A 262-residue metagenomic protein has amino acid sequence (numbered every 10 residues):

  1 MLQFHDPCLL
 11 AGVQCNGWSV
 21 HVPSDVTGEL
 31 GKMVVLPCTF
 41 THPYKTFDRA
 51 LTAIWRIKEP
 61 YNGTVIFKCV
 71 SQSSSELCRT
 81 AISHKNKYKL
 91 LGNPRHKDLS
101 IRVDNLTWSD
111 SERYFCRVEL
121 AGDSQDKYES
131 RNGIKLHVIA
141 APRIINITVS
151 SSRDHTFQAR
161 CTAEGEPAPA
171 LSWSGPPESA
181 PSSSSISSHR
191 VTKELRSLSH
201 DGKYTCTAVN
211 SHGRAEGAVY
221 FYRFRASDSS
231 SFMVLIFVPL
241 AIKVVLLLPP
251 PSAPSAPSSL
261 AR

Functional and structural regions predicted by a protein language model:
M1-S19, E29, C69-V70, I82-K85 (+5 more regions): Type I single-pass or GPI-anchored cell-surface glycoprotein architecture
D6-V20, R56-N62, S130-I147, R153 (+3 more regions): Flexible inter-domain hinge/linker segments at boundaries of tandem extracellular adhesion modules
G28-L36, F47-A50, P94-D98, N105-C116 (+5 more regions): Solvent-exposed loop/turn motifs of extracellular immunoglobulin-like beta-sandwich domains
C38, W55, Y114-R117, L136 (+3 more regions): Core motif of extracellular immunoglobulin-like domains
H42-K85, E166-A180: N-terminal V-set
T46-D48, D123-R131, E216-A218: Beta-sandwich strand segments
K85-N132: Ligand-binding face of N-terminal immunoglobulin V-set domains in extracellular IgSF glycoproteins
L90-H96, S179-H189: Short beta-strand segments within Ig-like beta-sandwich modules, predominantly Fibronectin type-III
